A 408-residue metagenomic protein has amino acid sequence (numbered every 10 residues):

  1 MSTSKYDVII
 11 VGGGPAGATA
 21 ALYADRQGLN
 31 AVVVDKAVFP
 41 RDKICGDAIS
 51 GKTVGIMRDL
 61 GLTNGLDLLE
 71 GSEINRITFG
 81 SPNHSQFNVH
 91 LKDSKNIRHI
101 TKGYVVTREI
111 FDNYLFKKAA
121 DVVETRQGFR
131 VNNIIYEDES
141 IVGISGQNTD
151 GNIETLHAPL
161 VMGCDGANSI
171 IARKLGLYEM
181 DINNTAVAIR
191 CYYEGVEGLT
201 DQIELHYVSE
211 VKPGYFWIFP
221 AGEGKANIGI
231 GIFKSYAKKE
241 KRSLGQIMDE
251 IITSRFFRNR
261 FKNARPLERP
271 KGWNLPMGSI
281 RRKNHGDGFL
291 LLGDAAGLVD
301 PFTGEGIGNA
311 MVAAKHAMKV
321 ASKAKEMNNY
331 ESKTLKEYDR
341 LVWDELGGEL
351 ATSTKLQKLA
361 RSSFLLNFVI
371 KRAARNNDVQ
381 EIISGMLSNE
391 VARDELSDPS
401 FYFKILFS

Functional and structural regions predicted by a protein language model:
S2-G14: Beta1/beta-strand and adjacent pyrophosphate-binding region of the FAD-binding site in flavoprotein oxidoreductases
G17-A18: N-terminal Rossmann-fold NAD(P) dinucleotide-binding loop
D25-C45: Glycine-rich FAD pyrophosphate-binding loop
V38-R58: Conserved N-terminal glycine-rich FAD pyrophosphate-binding loop of Rossmann-like flavoproteins
D59-D112: A conserved beta-strand/loop capping segment in the N-terminal third of enzymes that catalyze redox or closely related
N113, K118-R260: Predominantly flavin-linked oxidoreductase catalytic cores and closely associated redox partners
N133, Y236-V320, E326: FAD/FMN-dependent oxidoreductases across multiple families
S322-S408: C-terminal helical "tail/cap" subdomain of flavin- and related membrane-associated enzymes
